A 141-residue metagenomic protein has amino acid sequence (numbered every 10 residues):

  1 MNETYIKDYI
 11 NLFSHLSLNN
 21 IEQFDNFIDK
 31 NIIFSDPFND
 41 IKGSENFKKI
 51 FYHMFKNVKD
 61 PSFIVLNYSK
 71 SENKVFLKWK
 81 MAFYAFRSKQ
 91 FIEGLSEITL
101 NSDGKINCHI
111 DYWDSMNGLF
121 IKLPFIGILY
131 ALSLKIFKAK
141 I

Functional and structural regions predicted by a protein language model:
M1-T4, I141: Basic/polar N-terminal segments that are highly enriched at the extreme N-terminus, encompassing both cleavable
E3-F27: Short acidic-aromatic low-complexity motifs
D8-L12, I32, I92-S96: A generic structural signal for ordered secondary structure
N11, F38-D40, F83-Y84: Short histidine/acidic/glycine/proline-rich micro-motifs that form metal- and phosphate-coordinating active-site loops
N26-K74: A solvent-exposed, acidic/Ser-Thr-rich amphipathic alpha-helical stretch
K56, S62, K70-I141: A beta-strand edge to alpha-helix "cap/lid" segment located at domain peripheries
